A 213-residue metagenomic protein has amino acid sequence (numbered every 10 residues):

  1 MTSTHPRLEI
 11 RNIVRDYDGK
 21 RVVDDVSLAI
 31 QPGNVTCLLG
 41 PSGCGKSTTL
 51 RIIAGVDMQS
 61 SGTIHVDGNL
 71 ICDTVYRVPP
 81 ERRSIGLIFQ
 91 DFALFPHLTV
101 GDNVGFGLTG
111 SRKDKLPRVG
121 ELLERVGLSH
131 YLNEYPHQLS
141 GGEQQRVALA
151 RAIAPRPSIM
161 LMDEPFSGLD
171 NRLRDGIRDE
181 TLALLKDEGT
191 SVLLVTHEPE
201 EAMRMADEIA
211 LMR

Functional and structural regions predicted by a protein language model:
D18, V75, L98-P117, R125: ABC-type ATPase nucleotide-binding domains, specifically the catalytic core motifs of the NBD
N69-C72, K113-Y131, L182-K186: Conserved ABC ATPase "signature" region
L70-G86, G110, P117: ABC ATPase NBD coupling module
Y135-L139, E143: Conserved ABC ATPase signature
A154-S158: A short, proline-enriched helix->beta-strand linker immediately N-terminal to the Walker B motif in ABC-type P-loop
M160-E164: Catalytic Walker B motif of ABC-type/P-loop ATPase nucleotide-binding domains
